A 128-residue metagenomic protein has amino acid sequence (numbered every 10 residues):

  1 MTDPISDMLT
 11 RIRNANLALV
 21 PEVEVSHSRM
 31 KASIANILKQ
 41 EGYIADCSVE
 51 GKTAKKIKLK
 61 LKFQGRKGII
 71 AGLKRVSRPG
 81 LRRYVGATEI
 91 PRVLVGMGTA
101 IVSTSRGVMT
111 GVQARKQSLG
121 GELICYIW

Functional and structural regions predicted by a protein language model:
M1-W128: Core subunits and conserved enzymes of cellular information-processing and envelope-translocation systems across
